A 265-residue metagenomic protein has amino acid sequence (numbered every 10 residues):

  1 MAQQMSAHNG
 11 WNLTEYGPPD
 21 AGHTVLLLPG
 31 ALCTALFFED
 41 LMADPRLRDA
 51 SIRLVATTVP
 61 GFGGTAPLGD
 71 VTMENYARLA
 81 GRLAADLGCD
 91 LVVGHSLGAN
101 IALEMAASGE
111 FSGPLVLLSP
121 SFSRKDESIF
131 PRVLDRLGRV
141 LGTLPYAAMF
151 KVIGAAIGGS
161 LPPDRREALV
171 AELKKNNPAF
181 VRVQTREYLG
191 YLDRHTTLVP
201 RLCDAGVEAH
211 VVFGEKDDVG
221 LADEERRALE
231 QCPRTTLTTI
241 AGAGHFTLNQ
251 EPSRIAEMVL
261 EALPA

Functional and structural regions predicted by a protein language model:
W11-A66: Conserved HGGG/HGGXW glycine-rich cap/lid loop of the alpha/beta-hydrolase fold
D40, E104-S108: Active-site signature of alpha/beta-hydrolase-fold catalytic machinery across serine- and Asp/Cys-nucleophile hydrolases
R53-V93, E257: Active-site loop/oxyanion-hole signature of alpha/beta-hydrolase fold enzymes
G94-G98, A102: Gly/Ala-rich beta-loop-alpha elbow adjacent to hydrolase catalytic centers
A107, F111-L144: Flexible "cap/lid" loop of the alpha/beta hydrolase fold
S128, P145-C203: Conserved alpha/beta-hydrolase catalytic His-Asp/Glu region
G206-A243, N249: Conserved loop-alpha-helix segment in the C-terminal half of the alpha/beta-hydrolase fold that carries the catalytic
N249-E261: Post-His helix in hydrolase/transferase enzymes
